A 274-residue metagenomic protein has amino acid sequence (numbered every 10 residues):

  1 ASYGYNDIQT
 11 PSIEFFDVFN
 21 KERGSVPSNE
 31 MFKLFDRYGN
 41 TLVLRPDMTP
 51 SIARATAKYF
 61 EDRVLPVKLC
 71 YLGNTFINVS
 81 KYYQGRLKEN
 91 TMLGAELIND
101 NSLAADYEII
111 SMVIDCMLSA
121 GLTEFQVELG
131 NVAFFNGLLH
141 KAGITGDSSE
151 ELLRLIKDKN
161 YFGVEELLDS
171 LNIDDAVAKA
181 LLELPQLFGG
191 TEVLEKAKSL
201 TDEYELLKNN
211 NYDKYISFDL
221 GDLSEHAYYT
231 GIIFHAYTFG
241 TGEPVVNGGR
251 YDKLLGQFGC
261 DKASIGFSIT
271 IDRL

Functional and structural regions predicted by a protein language model:
A1-T10: Intrinsically disordered, low-complexity, positively charged segments
Y3, E14-D17, P27, D47-D62 (+2 more regions): Positively charged, Gly/Ser-enriched RNA/tRNA-binding surfaces
D7-I8, T41-R45: A positional/architectural concept
S12-L42: Polyanion/phosphate-binding surface patch
E30-R37, I144-E166, Y212, T238: Acidic, His- and aromatic-enriched active-site or binding-groove loops in soluble protein domains that engage sugars
E124-F135, L152, S217-L223: Short, surface-exposed recognition loops or helix-turn segments adjacent to catalytic cores
L129-K141, K159-N160: Short, conserved secondary-structure transition motifs
N136-G146, A227-F234: Short glycine/threonine-rich loop-to-helix capping motif typified by GTGT followed within a few residues by an Asp-Pro
